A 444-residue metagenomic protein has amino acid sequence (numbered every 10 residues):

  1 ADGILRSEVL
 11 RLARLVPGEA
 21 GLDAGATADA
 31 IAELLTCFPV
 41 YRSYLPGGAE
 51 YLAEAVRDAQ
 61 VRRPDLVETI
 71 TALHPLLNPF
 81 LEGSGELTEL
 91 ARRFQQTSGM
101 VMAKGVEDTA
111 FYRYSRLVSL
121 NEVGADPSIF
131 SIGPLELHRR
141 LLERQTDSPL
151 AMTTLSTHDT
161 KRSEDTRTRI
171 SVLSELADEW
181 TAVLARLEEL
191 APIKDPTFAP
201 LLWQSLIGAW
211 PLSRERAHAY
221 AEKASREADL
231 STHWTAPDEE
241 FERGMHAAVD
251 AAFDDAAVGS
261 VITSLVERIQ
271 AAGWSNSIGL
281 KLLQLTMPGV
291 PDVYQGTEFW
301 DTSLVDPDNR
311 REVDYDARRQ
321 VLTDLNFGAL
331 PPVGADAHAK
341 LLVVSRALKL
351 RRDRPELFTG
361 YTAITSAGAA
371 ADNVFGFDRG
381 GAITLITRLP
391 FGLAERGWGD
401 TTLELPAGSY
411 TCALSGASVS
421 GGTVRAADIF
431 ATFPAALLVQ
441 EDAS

Functional and structural regions predicted by a protein language model:
A1-F38, R42-S43: Polyanion-engaging groove/track-forming segments
A1-L5, A20-G25, Y44-S444: Carbohydrate-interacting/catalytic domains
